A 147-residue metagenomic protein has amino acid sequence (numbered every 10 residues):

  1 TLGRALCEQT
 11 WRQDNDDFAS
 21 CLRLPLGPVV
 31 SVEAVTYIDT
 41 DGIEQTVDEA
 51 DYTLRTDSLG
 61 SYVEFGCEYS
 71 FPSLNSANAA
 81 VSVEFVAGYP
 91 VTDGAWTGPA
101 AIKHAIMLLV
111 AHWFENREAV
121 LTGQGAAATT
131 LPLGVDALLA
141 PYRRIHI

Functional and structural regions predicted by a protein language model:
T1-I147: Divalent metal-cofactor coordination and adjacent catalytic microenvironments
